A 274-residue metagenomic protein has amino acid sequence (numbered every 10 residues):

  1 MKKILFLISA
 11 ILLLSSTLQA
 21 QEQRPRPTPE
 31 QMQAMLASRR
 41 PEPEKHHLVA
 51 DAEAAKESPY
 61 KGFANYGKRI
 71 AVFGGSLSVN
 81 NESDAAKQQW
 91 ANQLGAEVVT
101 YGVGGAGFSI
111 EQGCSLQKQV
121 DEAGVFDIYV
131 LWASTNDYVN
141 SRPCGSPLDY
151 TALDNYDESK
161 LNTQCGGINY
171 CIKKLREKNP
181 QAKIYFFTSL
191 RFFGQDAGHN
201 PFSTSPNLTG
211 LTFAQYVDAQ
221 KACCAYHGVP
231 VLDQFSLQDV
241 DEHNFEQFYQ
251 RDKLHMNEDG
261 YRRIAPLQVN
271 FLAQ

Functional and structural regions predicted by a protein language model:
M1-F73, L77-E82, N92, A96 (+3 more regions): N-terminal secretory targeting modules
G67-V72, L77-N162, G166: Conserved SGNH/GDSL esterase-like catalytic core that processes O-acyl groups on lipids and polysaccharides
W90-A91, L175, C223-C224: A generic structural signal for well-ordered alpha-helical segments
E97, A182-K183, P230: Proline-centered loop/turn at the N-terminus of a beta-strand
T100-G102, F186, D233: Structural signal for conserved beta-strand scaffold positions within catalytic alpha/beta enzyme cores
W132-S134, Y185-L190: Conserved, well-ordered alpha-helix/loop/beta-strand core segments that scaffold catalytic motifs
I168-I172, V217: Generic structural signal for well-ordered alpha-helices, preferentially at hydrophobic/aromatic core positions
S189-Q274: Catalytic His-Asp segment of secreted/periplasmic serine-dependent ester chemistry enzymes
